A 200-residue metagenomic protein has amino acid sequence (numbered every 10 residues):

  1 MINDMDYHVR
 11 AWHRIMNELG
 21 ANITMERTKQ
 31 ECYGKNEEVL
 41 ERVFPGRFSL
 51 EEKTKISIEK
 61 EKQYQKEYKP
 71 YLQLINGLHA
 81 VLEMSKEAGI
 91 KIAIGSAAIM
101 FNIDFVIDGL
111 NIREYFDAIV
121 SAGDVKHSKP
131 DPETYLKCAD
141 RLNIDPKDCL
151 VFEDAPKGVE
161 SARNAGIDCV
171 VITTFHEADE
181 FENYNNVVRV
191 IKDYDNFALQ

Functional and structural regions predicted by a protein language model:
M1-H79, E83-A88, R113: N-terminal helical cap/lid subdomain that shapes the substrate entry/recognition surface in HAD-like hydrolases
N3, L72, I94, D148-C149: Residue-level marker of alpha-helix boundaries and capping positions
N22, K91, D168: Residue-level detector of anion-binding/catalytic polar loops
E83-K86, I99-Q200: Asp-based, Mg2+/Mn2+-dependent phosphohydrolase catalytic module
A93-I94, V171: Hydrophobic beta-strand core positions in alpha/beta domains
